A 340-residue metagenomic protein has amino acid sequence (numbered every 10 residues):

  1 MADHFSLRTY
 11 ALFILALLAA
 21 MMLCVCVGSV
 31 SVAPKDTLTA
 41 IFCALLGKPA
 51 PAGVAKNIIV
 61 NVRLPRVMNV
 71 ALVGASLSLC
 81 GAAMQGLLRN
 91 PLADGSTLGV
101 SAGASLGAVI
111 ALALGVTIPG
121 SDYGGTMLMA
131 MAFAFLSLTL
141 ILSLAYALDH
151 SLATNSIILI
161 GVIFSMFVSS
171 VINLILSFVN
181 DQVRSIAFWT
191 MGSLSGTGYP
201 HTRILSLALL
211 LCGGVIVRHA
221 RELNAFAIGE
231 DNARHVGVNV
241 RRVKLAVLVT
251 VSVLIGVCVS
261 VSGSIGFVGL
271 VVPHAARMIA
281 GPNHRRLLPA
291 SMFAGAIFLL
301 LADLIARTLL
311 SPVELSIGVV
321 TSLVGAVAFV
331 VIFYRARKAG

Functional and structural regions predicted by a protein language model:
M1-G340: Alpha-helical transmembrane segments in inner-membrane proteins
